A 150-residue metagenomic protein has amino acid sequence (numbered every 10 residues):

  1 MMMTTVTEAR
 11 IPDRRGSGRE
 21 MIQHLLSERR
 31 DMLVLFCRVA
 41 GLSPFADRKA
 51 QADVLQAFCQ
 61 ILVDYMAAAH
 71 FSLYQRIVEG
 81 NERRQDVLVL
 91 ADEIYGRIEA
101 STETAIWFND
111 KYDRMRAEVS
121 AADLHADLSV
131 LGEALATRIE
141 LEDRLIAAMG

Functional and structural regions predicted by a protein language model:
M1-G150: Surface-exposed peri-terminal alpha-helical interaction modules
